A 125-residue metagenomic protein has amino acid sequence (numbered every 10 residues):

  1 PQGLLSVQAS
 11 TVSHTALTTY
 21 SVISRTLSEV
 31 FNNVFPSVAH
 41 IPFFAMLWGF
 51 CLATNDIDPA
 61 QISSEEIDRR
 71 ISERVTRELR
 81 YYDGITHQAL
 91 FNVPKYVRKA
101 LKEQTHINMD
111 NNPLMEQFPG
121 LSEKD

Functional and structural regions predicted by a protein language model:
P1-Q2, N33: Short, well-ordered coil loops that connect the C-terminus of an alpha-helix to the N-terminus of a beta-strand
Q2-S10: Conserved beta-strand signature within the Rossmann-like core of class I S-adenosyl-L-methionine
S6-V7, Y20-S24, F50: A general structural signal for well-ordered alpha-helical packing
S10-T15, I41-F43: Short "lid" loop at the C-terminus of a central beta-strand within the Rossmann-like core of SAM-dependent
L17-T18, L47: Short, well-ordered secondary-structure micro-motifs
T18-I41: Conserved Class I S-adenosyl-L-methionine
N33-D125: Soluble small-group transferase modules, centered on the S-adenosyl donor enzyme superfamily
